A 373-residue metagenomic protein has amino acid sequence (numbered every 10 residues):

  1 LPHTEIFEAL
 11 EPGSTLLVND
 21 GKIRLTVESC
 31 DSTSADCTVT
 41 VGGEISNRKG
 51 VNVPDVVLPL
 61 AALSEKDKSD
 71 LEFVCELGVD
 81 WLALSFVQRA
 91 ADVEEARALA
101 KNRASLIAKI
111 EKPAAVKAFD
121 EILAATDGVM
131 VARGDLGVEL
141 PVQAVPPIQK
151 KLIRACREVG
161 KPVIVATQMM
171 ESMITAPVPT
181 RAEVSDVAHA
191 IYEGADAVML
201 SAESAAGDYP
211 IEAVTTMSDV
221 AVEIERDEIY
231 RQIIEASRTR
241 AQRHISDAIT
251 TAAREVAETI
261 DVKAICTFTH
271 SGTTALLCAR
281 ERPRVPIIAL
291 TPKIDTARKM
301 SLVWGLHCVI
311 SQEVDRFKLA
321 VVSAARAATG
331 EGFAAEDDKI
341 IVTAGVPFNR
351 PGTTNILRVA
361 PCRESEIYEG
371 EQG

Functional and structural regions predicted by a protein language model:
L1-G373: Non-catalytic helical/linker scaffolds that mediate oligomerization, partner binding, and domain coupling around large
